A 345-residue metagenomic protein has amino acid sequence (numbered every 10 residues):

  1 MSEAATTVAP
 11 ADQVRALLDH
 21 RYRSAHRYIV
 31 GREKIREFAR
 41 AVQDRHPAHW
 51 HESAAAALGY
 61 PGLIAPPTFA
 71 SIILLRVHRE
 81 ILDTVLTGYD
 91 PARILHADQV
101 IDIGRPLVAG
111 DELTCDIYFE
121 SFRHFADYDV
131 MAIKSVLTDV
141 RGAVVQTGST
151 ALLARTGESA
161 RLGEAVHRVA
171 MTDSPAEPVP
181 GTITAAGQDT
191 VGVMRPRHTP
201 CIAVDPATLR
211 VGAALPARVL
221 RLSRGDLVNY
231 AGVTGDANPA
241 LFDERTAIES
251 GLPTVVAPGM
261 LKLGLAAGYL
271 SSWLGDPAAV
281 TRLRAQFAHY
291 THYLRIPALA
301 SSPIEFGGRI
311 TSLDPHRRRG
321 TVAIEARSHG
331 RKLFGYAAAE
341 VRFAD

Functional and structural regions predicted by a protein language model:
S2-D98, S159-V280: Hot-dog-fold acyl-thioester-processing enzymes
S2-L18, H96-Q99, I103-V211, I296-D345: HotDog/MaoC-like acyl-thioester-processing domains
D19, D127, G259, G268 (+2 more regions): Glycine-centered flexibility motif
T254, L261-T311, H329: Catalytic-pocket segment enriched in acidic/His residues
